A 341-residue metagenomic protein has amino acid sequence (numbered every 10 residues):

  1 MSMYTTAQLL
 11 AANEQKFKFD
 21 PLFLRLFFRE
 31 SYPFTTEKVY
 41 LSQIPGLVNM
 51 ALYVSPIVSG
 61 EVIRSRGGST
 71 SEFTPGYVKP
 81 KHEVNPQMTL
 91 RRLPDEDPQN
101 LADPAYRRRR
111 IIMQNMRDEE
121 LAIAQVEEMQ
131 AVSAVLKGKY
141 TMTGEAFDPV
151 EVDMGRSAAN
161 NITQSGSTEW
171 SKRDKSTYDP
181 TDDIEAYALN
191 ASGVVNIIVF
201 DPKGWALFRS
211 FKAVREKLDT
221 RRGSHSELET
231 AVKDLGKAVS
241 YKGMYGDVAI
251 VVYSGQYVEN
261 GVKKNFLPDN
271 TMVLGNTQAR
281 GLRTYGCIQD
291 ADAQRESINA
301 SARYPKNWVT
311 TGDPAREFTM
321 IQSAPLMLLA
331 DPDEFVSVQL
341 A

Functional and structural regions predicted by a protein language model:
M1-L41, L329-A341: N-terminal alpha-helical "arm" segments
M3-D20, F147-T177: Hydrophobic alpha-helical segments and helix pairs
N13-E14, D182-Y187, M327: Short, Φ-rich (hydrophobic/aromatic) sequence segments
R25, D182-E185, P305: Short alpha-helical segments and helix-capping/turn motifs at coil-helix boundaries
E30-P98: Assembly/oligomerization interface modules of large self-assembling protein complexes
P80-S157, P180-D183, Y187-G204, A315-Q322: Long, contiguous amphipathic alpha-helices that act as assembly "spine/axial" helices in icosahedral shell and virion
W170-I198, K203-F211, R215-D219, H225-T230 (+1 more regions): Acidic/histidine-enriched, beta-strand-rich ligand/metal-binding domains
R215-A341: Sequence/fold signature of self-assembling virion shell proteins
